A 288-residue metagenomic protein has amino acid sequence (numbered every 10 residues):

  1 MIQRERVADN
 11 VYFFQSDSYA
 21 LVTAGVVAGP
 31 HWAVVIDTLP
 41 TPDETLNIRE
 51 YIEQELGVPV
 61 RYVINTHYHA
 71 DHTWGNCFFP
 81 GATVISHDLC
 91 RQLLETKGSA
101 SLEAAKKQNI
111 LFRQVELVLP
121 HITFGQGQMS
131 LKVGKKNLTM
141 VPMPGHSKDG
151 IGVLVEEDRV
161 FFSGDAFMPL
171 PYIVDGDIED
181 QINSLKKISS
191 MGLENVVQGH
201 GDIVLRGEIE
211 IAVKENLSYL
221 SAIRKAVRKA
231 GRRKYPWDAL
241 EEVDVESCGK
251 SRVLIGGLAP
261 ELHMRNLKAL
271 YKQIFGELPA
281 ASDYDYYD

Functional and structural regions predicted by a protein language model:
I2-E50, G152-D165: Conserved beta-strand hairpin/beta-sheet module of binuclear metal-dependent hydrolase folds, prominently
V7, F79-P80, G192: Short, structured coil segments at secondary-structure junctions
L21, T41-D43, Y68-W74, R91-L94 (+3 more regions): Active-site environment of divalent metal-dependent phosphoester hydrolases
I36-T38, R61-H69, I85-D88, P142-P144 (+2 more regions): Active-site neighborhood of phospho(di)ester-bond hydrolases with catalytic His/Asp-centered motifs
E44-L46, E50-S130: Active-site HxH/HxHxD metal-binding segment of metal-dependent hydrolases
S86, I182-L240: Divalent-metal (often Zn2+) His-rich catalytic cores of metallo-beta-lactamase-fold enzymes
T123-V155: Core dinuclear metal-dependent hydrolase active-site scaffold
K229-D288: C-terminal regulatory/interaction regions
